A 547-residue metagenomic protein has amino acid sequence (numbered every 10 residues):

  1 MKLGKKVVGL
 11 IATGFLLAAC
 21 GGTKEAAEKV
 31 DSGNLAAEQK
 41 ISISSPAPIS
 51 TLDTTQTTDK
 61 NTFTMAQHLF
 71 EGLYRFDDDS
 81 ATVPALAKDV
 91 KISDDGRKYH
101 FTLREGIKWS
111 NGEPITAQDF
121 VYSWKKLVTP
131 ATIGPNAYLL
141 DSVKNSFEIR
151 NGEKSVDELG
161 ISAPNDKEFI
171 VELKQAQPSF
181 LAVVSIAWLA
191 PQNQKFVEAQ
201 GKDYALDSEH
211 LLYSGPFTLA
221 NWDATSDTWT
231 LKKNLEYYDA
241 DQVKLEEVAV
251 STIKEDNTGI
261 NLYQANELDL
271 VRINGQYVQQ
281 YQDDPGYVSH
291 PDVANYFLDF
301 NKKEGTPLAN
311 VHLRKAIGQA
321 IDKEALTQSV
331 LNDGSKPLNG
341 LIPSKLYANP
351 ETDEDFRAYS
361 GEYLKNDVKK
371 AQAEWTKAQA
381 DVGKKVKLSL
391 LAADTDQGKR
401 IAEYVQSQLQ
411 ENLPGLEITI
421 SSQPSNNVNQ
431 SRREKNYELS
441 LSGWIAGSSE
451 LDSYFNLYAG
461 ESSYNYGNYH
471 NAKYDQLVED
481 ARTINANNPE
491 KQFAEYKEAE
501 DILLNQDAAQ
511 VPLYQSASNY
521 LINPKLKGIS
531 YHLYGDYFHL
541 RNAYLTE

Functional and structural regions predicted by a protein language model:
S44-D94, L212: N-terminal lobe/hinge region of extracytoplasmic solute-binding protein
K88-L139, P307: Aromatic- and charge-enriched surface segment that lines or borders ligand/interaction sites
P135-K195: Surface-exposed binding/hinge segments that line and control ligand-binding clefts or catalytic entry sites
K167, L173-V243, E247, N257: Gly/Pro-rich hinge or "lid" segments in bacterial periplasmic/extracellular proteins
A224, V368, A373-A446, S518: Ligand/substrate-recognition segments at binding pockets and active sites
N234-Q279: Ligand-site clamp/hinge motif
A320-P350, Q397-Q406, R433-E547: Detector for C-terminal structural segments
P337-A378, Q397-K399: Structural transition elements
